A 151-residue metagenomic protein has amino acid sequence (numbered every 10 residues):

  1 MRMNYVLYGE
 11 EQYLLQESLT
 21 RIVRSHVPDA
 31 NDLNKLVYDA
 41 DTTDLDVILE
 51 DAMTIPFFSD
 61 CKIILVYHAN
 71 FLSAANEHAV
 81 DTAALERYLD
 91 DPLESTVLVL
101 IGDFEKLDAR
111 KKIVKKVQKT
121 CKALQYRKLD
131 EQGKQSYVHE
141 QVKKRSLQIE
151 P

Functional and structural regions predicted by a protein language model:
M1-P151: Conserved beta/loop motifs at nucleotide-recognition and modification sites
